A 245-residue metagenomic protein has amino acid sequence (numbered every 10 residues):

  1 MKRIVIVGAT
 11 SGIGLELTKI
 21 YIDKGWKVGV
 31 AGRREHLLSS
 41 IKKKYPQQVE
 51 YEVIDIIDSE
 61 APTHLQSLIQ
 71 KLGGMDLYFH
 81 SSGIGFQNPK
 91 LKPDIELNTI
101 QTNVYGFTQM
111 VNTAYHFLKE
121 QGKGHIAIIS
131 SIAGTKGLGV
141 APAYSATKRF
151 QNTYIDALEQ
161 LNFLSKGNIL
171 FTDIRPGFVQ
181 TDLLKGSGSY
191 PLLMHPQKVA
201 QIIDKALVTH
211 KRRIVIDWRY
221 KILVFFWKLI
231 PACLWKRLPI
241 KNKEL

Functional and structural regions predicted by a protein language model:
T10-S11: Conserved glycine-rich cofactor-binding loop
Y45-E60: Rossmann-fold cofactor-recognition segment
F79-Q87: Conserved NAD(P)H cofactor-binding loop of Rossmann-fold oxidoreductase domains
N88-Q101: Short alpha-helical oligomerization interface
V111, T147: Active-site helix of classical SDR
S131: Residue(s) in the substrate-gating loop at a strand-loop-helix junction that position the organic substrate next
D173, G188-V224: C-terminal helical subdomain
